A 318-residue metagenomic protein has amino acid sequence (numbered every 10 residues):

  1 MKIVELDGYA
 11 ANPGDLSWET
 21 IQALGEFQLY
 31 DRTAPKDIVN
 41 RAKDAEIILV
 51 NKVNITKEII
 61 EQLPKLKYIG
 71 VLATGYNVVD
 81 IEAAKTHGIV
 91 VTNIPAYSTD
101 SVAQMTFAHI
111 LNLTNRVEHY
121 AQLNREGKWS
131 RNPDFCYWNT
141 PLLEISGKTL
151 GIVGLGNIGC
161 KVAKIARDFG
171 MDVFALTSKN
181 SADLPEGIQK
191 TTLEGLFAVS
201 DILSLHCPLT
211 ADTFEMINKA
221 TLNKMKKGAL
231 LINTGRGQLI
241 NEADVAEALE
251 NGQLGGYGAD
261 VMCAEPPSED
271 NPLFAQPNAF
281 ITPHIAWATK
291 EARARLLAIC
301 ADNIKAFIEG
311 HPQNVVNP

Functional and structural regions predicted by a protein language model:
M1-A45, D172-F174: N-terminal glycine-/charge-rich "phosphate-binding" loop or analogous flexible N-terminal tail
D31, L72-A73, I89-D100, T177: Short beta->alpha connector loops at strand-helix junctions that form conserved, small/polar/Pro-enriched
I55-E61, D172, K179-P272: Rossmann-like adenosine-cofactor binding region
H87, A96-T149, V316: Phosphate-binding beta-alpha-beta segment of Rossmann-like dinucleotide-binding domains, i.e., the NAD(P)
V91, G228-P318: Rossmann-like dinucleotide-binding domain for NAD(H)/NADP(H)
L155-G156: Glycine-rich Rossmann-fold phosphate-binding loop(s) that bind the pyrophosphate of adenine dinucleotide cofactors
G159-C160: N-terminal Rossmann-fold NAD(P) dinucleotide-binding loop
